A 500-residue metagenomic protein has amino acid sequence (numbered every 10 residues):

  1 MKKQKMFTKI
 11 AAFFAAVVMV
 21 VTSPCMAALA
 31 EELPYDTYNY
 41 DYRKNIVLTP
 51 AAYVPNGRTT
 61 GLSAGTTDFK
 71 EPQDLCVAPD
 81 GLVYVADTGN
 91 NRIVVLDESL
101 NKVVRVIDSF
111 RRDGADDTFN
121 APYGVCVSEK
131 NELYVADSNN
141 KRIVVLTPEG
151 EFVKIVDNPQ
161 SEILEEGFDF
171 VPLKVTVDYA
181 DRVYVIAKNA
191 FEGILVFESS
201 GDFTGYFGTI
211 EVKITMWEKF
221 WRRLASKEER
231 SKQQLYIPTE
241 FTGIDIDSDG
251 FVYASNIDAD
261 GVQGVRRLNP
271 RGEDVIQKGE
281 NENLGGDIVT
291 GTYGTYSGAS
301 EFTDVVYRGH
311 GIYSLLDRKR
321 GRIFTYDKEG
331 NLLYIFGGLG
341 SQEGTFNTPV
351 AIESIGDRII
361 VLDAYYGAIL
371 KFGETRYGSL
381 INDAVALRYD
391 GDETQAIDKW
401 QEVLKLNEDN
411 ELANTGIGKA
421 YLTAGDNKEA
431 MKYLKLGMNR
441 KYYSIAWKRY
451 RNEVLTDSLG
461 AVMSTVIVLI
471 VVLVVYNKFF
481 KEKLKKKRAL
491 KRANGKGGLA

Functional and structural regions predicted by a protein language model:
K2-F14: Bacterial N-terminal signal peptides that target proteins for export
I10, V18-A28: C-terminal segment of classical bacterial N-terminal signal peptides
F13-V20, T465-L469: Hydrophobic alpha-helical membrane-embedded or membrane-associated segments
L29-N427, G437-M438, S444-A500: Eukaryotic scaffold repeat domains enriched in small/polar residues
